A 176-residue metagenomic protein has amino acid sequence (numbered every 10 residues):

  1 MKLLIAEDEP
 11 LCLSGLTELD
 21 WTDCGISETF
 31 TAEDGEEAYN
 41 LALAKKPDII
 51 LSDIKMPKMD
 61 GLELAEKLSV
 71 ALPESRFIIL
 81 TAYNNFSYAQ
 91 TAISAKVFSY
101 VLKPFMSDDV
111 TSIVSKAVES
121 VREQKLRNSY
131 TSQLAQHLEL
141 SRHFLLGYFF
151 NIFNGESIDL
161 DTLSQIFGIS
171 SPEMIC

Functional and structural regions predicted by a protein language model:
M1, I26-S27, S75: A structural micro-motif
M1-C12, L16-T17: Conserved acidic segment of CheY-like receiver
A6-E7, A32, I50: Conserved sequence signature across two-component system core domains
G15-T22, L41: Alpha-helical interaction/dimerization surfaces of two-component signaling modules
T29-E36: Conserved Asp/Asn-Gly motif in the active-site loop of CheY-like receiver
E37-A135: CheY-like receiver
I93, F105-C176: Interdomain helical linkers/hinges and coiled-coil/dimerization scaffolds that transmit conformational signals
